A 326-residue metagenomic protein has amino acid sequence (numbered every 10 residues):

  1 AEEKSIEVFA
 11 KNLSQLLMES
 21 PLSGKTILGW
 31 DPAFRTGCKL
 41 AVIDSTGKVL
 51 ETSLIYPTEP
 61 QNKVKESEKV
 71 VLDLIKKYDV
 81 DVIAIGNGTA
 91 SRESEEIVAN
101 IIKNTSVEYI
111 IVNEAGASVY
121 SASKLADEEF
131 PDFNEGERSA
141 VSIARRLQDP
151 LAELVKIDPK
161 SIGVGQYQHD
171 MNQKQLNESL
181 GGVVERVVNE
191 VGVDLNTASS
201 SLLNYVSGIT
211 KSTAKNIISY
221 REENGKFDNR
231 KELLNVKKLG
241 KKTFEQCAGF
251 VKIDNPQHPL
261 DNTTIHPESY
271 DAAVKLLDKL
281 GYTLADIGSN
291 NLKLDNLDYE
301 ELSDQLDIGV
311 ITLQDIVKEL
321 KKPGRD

Functional and structural regions predicted by a protein language model:
A1-T26, S45, E68-L72: Extended, highly charged clamp/arch subdomains and adjacent linkers that form or line substrate-binding channels
E2-E7, W30-A33, A84, G88-S91 (+9 more regions): Conserved phosphate/pyrophosphate-binding and hydrolysis machinery centered on Walker-type P-loop NTPases, extending
L16-S20, T46, L74-D81, G86 (+10 more regions): Conserved, well-folded catalytic cores of nucleic-acid-processing and energy-transducing macromolecular machines
P21-V49, L147: Gly/Thr-rich phosphate-binding beta-strand-loop-beta motif of the actin/hexokinase/Hsp70
W30-F34, G88-E93, V112-V119, K160-Q173 (+3 more regions): A glycine-rich phosphate-binding loop feature that marks nucleotide/adenosyl-phosphate handling sites
V42-N62: Short glycine-rich, Thr/Ser-proximal phosphate-binding strand/loop in the N-terminal lobe of ATP-dependent enzymes
K63-A84, T89-G192: Conserved phosphate-handling catalytic cores of large alpha/beta enzymes
E190-D326: Accessory alpha-helical DNA-binding modules that contact the DNA backbone or grooves
